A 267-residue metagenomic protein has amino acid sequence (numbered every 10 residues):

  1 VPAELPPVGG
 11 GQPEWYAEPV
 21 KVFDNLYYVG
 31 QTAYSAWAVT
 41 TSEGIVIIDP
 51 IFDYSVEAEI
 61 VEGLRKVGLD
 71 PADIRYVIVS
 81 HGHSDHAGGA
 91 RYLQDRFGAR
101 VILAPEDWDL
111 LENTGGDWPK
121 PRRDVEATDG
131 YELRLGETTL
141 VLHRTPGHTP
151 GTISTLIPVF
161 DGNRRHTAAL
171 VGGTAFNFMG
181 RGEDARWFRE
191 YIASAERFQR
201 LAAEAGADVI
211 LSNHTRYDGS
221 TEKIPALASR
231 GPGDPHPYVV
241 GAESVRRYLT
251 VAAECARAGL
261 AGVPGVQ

Functional and structural regions predicted by a protein language model:
V1-K21, L110-L111: Short, basic/low-complexity N-terminal boundary segments at the transition from targeting/disordered tails
E4, P237-Q267: C-terminal regulatory/interaction regions
Q12-V67, P71, S154-N177, R181: Conserved beta-strand hairpin/beta-sheet module of binuclear metal-dependent hydrolase folds, prominently
Y16, T32, P50-D53, E57 (+5 more regions): Solvent-exposed, acidic/flexible segments
V20-V22, G30-Q31, T40, P71 (+6 more regions): Extracellular/periplasmic catalytic domains that process cell-envelope and extracellular macromolecules
N25, V39, D49, H81 (+5 more regions): Divalent metal-coordination and catalytic microenvironments
L26, S55-A58, E62-E132, A228-R230 (+1 more regions): Active-site HxH/HxHxD metal-binding segment of metal-dependent hydrolases
I45-V46, F52-S55, R122, E132-R134 (+1 more regions): Metallo-beta-lactamase
